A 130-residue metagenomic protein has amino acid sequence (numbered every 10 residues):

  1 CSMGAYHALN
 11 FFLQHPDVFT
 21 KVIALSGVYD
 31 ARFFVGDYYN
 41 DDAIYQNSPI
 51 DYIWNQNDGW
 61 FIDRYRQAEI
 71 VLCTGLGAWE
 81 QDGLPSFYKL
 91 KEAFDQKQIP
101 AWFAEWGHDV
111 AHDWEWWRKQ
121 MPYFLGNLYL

Functional and structural regions predicted by a protein language model:
C1-L130: Non-catalytic cap/lid and distal C-terminal segments of serine-dependent acyl enzymes
